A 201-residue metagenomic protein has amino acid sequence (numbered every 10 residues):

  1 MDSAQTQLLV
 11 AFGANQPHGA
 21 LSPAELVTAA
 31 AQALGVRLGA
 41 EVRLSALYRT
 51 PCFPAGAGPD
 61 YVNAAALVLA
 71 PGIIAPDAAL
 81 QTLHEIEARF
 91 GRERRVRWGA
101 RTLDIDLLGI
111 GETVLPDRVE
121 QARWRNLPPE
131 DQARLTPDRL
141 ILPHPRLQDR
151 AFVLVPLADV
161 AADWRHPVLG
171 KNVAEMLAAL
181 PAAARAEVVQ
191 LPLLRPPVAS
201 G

Functional and structural regions predicted by a protein language model:
D2-V10, Q16-T102, I110-T113: Nucleotide and nucleotide-moiety/phosphate-recognizing core
F53-D60, D77-Q81, E85-G201: Flexible, gly/pro- and Lys/Arg-enriched active-site loops
